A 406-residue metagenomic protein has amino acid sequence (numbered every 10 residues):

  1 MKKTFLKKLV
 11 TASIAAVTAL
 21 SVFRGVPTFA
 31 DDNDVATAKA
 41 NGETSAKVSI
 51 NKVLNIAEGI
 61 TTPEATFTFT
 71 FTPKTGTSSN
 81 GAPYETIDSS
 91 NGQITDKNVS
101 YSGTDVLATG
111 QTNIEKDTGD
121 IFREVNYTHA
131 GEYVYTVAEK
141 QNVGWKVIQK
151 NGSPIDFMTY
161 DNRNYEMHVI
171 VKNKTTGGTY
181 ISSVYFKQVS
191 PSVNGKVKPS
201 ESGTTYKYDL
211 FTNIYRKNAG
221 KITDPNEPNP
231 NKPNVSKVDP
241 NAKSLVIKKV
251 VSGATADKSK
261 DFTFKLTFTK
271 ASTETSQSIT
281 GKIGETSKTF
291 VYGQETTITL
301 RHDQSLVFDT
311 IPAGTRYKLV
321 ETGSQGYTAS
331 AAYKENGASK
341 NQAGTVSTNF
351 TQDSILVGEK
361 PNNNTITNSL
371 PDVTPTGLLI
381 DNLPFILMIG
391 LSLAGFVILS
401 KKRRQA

Functional and structural regions predicted by a protein language model:
K2-A406: Solvent-exposed loop/turn and edge beta-strand elements of beta-rich ligand-binding domains
